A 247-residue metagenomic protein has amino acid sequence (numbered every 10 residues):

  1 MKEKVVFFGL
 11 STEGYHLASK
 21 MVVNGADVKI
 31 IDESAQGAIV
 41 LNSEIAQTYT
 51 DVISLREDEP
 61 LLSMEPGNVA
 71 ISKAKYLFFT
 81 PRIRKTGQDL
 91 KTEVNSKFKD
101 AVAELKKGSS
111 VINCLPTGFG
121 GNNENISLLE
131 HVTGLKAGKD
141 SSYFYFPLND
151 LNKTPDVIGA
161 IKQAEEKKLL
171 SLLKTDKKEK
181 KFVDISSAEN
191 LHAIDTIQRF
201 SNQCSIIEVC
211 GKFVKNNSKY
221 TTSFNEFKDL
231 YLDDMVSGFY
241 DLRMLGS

Functional and structural regions predicted by a protein language model:
M1-Q47, P66: NAD(P)+-binding Rossmann beta1-loop-alpha1 motif at the extreme N-terminus of oxidoreductases
K20-V23, S43-A46, K91-N95, N125-L129: Short, glycine/charged-enriched secondary-structure capping and boundary segments
G25, K73-K75, G108, T154 (+1 more regions): Short, well-ordered alpha-helix to beta-strand connector turns
S43-M64: N-terminal glycine-rich dinucleotide-binding loop that anchors FAD/FMN and/or NAD(P) in oxidoreductases
E57-S110: Rossmann-like NAD(P)-binding element
T80-P81, K97-K99, A103, S110-A188: Rossmann-fold dinucleotide-binding core
T154-S247: Helical "substrate-binding/catalytic lid" subdomain of Rossmann-like NAD(P)-dependent dehydrogenases/reductases
